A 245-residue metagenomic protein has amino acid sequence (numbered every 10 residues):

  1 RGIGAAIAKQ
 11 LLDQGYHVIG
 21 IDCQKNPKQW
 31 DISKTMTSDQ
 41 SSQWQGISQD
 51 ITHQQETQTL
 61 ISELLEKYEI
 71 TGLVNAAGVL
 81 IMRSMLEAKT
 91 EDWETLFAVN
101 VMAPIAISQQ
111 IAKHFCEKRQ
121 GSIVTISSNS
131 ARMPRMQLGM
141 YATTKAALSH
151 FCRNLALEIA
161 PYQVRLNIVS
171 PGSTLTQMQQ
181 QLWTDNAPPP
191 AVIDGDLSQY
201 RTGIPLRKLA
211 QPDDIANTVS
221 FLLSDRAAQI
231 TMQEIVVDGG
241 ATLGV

Functional and structural regions predicted by a protein language model:
S84-M85, D92-F97, Y200: Substrate-binding pocket helix/loop in short-chain dehydrogenase/reductase
L86, M133-G139, P161, R207 (+1 more regions): Active-site loop immediately N-terminal to the catalytic Tyr-X3-Lys motif of short-chain dehydrogenase/reductase
A88, P134-A142, N154, L182: Active-site loop-to-helix junction immediately N-terminal to the catalytic Tyr of the SDR YXXXK motif in Rossmann-fold
S108, T144, C152: Active-site helix of classical SDR
K113, L157-P161, A228: Alpha-helical segment proximal to the catalytic Tyr-Lys
S128: Residue(s) in the substrate-gating loop at a strand-loop-helix junction that position the organic substrate next
M133, S220, T231-V245: Short C-terminal tail/terminal secondary-structure segment of NAD(P)H-dependent dehydrogenase/reductase domains
